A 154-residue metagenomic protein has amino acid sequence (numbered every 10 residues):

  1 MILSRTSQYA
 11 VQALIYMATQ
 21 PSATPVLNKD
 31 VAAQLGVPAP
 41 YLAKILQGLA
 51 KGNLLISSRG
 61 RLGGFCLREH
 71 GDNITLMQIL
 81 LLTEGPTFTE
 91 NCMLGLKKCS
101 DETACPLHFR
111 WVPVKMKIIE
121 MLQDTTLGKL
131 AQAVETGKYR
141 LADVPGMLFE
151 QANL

Functional and structural regions predicted by a protein language model:
A10-S22: Short amphipathic alpha-helical interface segments
K29-G36: A short alpha-helical element within helix-turn-helix/winged-helix DNA-binding domains across DNA-binding proteins
A33, A50-K51: Alpha-helical residues within the helix-turn-helix
P40: Key DNA-contact positions within bacterial/archaeal DNA-binding proteins
L46-Q47: Short, hydrophobic-biased segments on the C-terminal half of alpha helices that form "recognition helices"
G52-L67: Beta-hairpin "wing" of winged helix-turn-helix
M93-L154: C-terminal regulatory/oligomerization modules of transcriptional regulators
